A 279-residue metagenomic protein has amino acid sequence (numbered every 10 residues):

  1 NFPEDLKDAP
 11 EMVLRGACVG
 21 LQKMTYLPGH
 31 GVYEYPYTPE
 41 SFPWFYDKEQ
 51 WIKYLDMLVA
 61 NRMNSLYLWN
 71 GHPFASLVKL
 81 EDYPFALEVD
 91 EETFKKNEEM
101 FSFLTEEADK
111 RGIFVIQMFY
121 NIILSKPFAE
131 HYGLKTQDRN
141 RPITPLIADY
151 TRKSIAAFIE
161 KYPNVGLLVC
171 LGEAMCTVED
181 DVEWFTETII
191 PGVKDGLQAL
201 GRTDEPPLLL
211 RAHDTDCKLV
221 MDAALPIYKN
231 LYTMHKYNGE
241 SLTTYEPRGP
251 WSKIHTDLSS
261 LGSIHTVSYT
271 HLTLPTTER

Functional and structural regions predicted by a protein language model:
N1-L6, H271-R279: Short intrinsically disordered, low-complexity coil segments enriched in acidic
N1-T144, K161-N164: Feature activates predominantly on carbohydrate-active enzymes
Q22-M24, N238, T277: Generic structural motif
N64, E98, S102-F103, G133-L272 (+1 more regions): Catalytic-core regions of glycoside hydrolase
